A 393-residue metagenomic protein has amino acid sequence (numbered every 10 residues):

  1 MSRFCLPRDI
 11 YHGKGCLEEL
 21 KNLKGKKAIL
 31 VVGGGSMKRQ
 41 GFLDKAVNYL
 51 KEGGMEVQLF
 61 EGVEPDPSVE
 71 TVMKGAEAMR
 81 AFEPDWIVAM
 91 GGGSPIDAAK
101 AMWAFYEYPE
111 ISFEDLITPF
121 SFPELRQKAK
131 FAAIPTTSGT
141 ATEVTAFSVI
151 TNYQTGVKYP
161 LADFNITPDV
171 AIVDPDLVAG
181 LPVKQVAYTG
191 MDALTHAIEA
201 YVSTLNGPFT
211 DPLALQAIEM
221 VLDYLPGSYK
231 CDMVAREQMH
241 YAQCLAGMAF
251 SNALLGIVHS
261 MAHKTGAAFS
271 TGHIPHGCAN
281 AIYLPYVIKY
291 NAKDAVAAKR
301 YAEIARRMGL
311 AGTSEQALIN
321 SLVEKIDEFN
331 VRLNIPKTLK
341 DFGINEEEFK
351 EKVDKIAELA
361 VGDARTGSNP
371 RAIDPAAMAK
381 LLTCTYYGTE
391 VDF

Functional and structural regions predicted by a protein language model:
M1-W86, L339-K340: ATP/NTP phosphate-donor binding region
E70-D176: Glycine/threonine-rich beta-strand-loop-alpha-helix active-site module that forms ligand/phosphate-binding
G139, C244-N280, D363-R365: Glycine-rich phosphate/pyrophosphate-binding beta-alpha loops
F147-A253, A376: Carboxylate- and glycine-rich phosphate/diphosphate-binding segment that chelates Mg2+/Mn2+
T204-L213, G227-Q238, A253-V258, I274-G277 (+4 more regions): Flexible, glycine/charged-enriched surface loops at secondary-structure junctions
A268-T271, G277-E348, V391-D392: Gly/Pro-rich interdomain helix-loop hinge
E348-F393: Short, amphipathic C-terminal "tail helix"
